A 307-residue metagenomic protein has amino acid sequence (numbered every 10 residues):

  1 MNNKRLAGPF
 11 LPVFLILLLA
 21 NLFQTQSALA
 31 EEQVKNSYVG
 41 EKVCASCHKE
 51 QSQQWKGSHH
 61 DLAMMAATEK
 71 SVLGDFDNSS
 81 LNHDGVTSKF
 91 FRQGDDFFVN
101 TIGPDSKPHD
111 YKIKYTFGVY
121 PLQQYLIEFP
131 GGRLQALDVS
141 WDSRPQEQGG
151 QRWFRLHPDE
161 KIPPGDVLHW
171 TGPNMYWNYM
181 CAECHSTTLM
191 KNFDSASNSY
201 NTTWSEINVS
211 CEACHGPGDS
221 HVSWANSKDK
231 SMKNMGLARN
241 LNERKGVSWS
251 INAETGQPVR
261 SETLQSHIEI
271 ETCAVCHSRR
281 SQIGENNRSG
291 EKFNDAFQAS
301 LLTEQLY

Functional and structural regions predicted by a protein language model:
M1-A7: N-terminal secretory signal peptides that target proteins for export/translocation
L11, F129-P130, A136-D138, Q146 (+2 more regions): N-terminal export/assembly segments and adjacent metallocofactor-ligating motifs of anaerobic energy-metabolism
L11-Q24: Bacterial N-terminal signal peptides
Q24-T25, Y120, L134, Y176 (+2 more regions): Short, solvent-exposed loop/turn segments at the edges of secondary structure
A28-E32: Boundary at the C-terminal end of the N-terminal hydrophobic targeting segment
V34-S46: Local sequence-structure signature of Cys/Sec-based thiol-disulfide redox active-site neighborhoods
K42, E50-F117, Q124-F129, Q151-D166 (+1 more regions): Primarily the internal scaffold of c-type cytochrome electron-transfer domains, especially repeated/multiheme c-type
Q135-N174: A short, surface-exposed interaction/processing loop segment used at functional sites
